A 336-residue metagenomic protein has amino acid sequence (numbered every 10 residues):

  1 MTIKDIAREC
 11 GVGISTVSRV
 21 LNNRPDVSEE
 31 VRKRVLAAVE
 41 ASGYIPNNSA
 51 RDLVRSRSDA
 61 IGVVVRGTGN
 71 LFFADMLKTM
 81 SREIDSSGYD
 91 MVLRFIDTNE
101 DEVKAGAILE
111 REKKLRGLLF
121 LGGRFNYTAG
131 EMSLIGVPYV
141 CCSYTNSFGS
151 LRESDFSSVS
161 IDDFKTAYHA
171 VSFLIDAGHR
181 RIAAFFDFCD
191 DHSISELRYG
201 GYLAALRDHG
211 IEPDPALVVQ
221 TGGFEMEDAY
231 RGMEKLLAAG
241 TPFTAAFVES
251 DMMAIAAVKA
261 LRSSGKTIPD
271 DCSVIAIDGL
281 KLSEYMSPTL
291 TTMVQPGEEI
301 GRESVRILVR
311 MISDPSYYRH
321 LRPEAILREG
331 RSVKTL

Functional and structural regions predicted by a protein language model:
M1-S58: N-terminal helix-turn-helix DNA-binding module of bacterial transcription factors
K4, S56-S172, P242: Alpha-helical recognition/docking segments in bacterial nutrient-uptake and carbohydrate-utilization systems
R66-D75, L93-E102, S158-H169, F185-G232 (+4 more regions): Hinge/beta->alpha junction and helix N-cap segments in small-molecule ligand-binding domains
E110-R111, I175-G178, L237: Non-catalytic positions within long, well-ordered alpha-helices that form the structural scaffold/packing of enzyme
K114-L121, A183-F186, V219, G240-S250 (+1 more regions): Periplasmic-binding protein-like
R181, P213-L217, T267-S273: Short acidic capping loops at alpha-helix termini that bridge into adjacent secondary structure
Y230, E234-L336: Flexible loop/turn connectors
